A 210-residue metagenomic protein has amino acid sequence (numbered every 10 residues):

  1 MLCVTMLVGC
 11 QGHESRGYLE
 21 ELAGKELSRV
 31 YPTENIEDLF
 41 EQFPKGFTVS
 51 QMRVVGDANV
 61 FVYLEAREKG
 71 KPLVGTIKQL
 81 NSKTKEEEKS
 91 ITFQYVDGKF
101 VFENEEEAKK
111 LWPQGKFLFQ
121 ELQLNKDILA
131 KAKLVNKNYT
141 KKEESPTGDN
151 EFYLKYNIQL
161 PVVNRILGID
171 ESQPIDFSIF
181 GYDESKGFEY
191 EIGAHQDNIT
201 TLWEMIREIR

Functional and structural regions predicted by a protein language model:
M1-M6: Bacterial N-terminal signal peptides
V8-M52: N-terminal leader/targeting segments and the immediate start of mature chains
D38, V62-E68, F93, D176-D183 (+1 more regions): Extended lipid/amphipathic-ligand handling interfaces
Q42-S50, K71-V74, G148-K155: Short, hydrophobic/aromatic-rich segments at coil-to-beta transitions
S50-V54, L80, K155-V163: Generic short beta-strand segments
E65-F119: An acidic-aromatic
V96-D149: Flexible, processing/modification-adjacent segments and terminal tails in exported/periplasmic/extracellular proteins
F152-R210: Gly/Pro-enriched, hydrophobic low-complexity segments that function as extracytoplasmic propeptides/linkers
